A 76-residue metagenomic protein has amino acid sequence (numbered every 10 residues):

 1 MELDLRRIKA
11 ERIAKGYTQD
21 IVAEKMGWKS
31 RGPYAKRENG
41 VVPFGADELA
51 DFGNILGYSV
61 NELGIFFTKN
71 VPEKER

Functional and structural regions predicted by a protein language model:
M1-A14: A short, Lys/Arg-rich alpha-helix, primarily the initiator
L5-R6, R31, A46-L49: Short alpha-helical elements of helix-turn-helix
K9, D20, A50: Residues within the helices of the helix-turn-helix
E11, K36, N54, N61-R76: Short, charged recognition helix plus adjacent turn of helix-turn-helix-like nucleic-acid-binding domains
G16, V41-N54: Short, basic-rich loop-to-helix N-cap that marks the start of a DNA-contacting helix
G16-K36: Short alpha-helical DNA-recognition segment
M26, R37-E38, E48, L56 (+1 more regions): DNA major-groove recognition helix of helix-turn-helix
G32-P33, P43, E62: Residues in the helix-turn-helix
